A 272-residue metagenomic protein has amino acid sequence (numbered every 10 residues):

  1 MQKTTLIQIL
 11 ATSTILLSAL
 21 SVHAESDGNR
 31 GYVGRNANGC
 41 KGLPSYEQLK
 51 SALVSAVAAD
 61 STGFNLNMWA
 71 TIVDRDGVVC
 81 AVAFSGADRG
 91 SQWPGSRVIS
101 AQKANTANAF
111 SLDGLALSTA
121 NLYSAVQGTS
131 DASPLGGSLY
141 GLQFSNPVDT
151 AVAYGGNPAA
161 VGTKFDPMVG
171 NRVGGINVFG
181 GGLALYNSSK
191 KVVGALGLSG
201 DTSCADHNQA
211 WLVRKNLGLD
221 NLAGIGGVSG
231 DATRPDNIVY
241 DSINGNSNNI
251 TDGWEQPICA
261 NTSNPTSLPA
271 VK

Functional and structural regions predicted by a protein language model:
M1-L10: Bacterial N-terminal signal peptides that target proteins for export
T4-T5, I15, A132: Hydrophobic alpha-helical context, especially transmembrane and signal-peptide helices
L10-S18: Bacterial N-terminal signal peptides
A19-H23: N-terminal signal peptide c-region/cleavage motif recognized by signal peptidases
E25-K272: Flexible, solvent-exposed loop/hinge segments and secondary-structure transition points
